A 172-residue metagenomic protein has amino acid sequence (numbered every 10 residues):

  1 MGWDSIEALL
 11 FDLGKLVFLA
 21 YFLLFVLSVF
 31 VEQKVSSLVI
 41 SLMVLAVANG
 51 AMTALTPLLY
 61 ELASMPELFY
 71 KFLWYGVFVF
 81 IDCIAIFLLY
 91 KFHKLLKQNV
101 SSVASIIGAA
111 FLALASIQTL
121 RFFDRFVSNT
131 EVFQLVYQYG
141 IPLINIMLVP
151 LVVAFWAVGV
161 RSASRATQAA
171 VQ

Functional and structural regions predicted by a protein language model:
M1-L9, K34-M43, A63-L73: Short juxtamembrane and helix-loop transition motifs at transmembrane-helix boundaries in membrane proteins
M1-Y21, L135-I144: Hydrophobic transmembrane alpha-helical segments in integral membrane proteins
K15-K34: N-terminal signal-anchor/start-transfer transmembrane helix
F22-V26, I81-N99, R121, L151-G159: Alpha-helical transmembrane segments in multipass membrane proteins, preferentially the mid-helix core
K34-L45, V100-A109: Membrane-interfacial loop-to-transmembrane alpha-helix junctions, especially the N-terminal start
I40-L62: A generic, lipid-embedded transmembrane alpha helix
E61-H93: Alpha-helical transmembrane-segment detector that highlights a single hydrophobic TM helix and its immediate
I107-Q172: C-terminal membrane-adjacent module
